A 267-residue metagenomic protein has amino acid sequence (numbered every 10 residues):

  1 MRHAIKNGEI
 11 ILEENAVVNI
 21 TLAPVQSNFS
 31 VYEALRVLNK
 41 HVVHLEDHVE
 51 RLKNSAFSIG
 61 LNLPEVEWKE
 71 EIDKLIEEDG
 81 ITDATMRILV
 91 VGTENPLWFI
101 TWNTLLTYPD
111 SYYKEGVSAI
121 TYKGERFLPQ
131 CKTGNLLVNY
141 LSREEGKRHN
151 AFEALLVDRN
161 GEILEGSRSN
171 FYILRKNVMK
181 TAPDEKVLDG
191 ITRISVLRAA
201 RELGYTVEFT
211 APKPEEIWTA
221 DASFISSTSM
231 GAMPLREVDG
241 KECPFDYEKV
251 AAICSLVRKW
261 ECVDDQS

Functional and structural regions predicted by a protein language model:
M1-V66, E70-K74, V91-S267: Helix-start/capping segments and mature chain N-termini
E78-V90: Ordered, amphipathic secondary-structure segments that act as subunit-interaction surfaces in large macromolecular
